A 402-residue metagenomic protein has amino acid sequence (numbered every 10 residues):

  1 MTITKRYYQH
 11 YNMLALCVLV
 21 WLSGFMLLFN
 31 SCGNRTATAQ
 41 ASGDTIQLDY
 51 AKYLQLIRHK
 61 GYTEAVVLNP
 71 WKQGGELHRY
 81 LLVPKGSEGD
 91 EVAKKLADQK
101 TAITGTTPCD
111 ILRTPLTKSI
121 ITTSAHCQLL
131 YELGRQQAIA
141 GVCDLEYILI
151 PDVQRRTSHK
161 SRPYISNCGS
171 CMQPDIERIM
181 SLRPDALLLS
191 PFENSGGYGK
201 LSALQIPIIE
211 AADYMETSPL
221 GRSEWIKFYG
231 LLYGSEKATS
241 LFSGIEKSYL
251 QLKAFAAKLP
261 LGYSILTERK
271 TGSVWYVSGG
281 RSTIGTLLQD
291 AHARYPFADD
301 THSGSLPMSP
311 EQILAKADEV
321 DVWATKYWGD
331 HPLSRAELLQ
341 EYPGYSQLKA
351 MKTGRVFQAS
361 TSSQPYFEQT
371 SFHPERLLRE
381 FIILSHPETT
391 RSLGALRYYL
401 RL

Functional and structural regions predicted by a protein language model:
M1-A39: Bacterial Sec-dependent N-terminal signal peptides
C32-L402: N-terminal ligand-binding lobe of clamshell/alpha-beta domains
